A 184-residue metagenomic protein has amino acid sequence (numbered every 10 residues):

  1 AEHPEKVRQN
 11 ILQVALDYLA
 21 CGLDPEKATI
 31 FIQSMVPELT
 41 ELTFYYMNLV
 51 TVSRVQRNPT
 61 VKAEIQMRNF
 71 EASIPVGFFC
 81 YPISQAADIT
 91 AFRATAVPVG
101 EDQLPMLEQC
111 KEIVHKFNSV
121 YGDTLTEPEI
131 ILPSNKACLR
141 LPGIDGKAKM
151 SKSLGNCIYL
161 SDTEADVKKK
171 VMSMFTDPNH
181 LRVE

Functional and structural regions predicted by a protein language model:
A1-A87: N-terminal Rossmann-like or analogous alpha/beta NTP/dinucleotide-binding catalytic cores that position adenine
K62-E184: Active-site cores that bind ATP or allylic diphosphates and position pyrophosphate for catalysis
